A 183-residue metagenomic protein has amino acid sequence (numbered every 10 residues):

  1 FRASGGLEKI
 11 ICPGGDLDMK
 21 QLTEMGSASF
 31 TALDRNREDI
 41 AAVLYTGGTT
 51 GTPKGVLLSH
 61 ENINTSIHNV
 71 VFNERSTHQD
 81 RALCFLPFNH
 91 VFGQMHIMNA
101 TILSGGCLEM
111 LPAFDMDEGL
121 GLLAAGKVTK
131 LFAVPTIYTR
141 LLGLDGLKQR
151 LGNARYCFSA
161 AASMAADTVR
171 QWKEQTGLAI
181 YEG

Functional and structural regions predicted by a protein language model:
F1-R37: ANL superfamily adenylate-forming
C12, S27-Y45, T52, R75-R81: Conserved pre-ATP/AMP-binding loop-to-beta segment of ANL
M19-K20, M25, E38, H60-E61 (+2 more regions): Structural detector for helix-capping/boundary residues
I40, T46-T49, A82, F88 (+4 more regions): Conserved S/T- and glycine-rich ATP-binding loop of Class I adenylate-forming
A41-H68: Conserved AMP-binding A3 loop
N64-R81, F88-K130, L144: Conserved AMP-binding/adenylation subdomain of ANL enzymes
D115, I137-Y138, M164: Alpha-helix capping/helix-boundary segments
V128-A133, L142-G183: Gly/Ser/Thr-rich phosphate-binding loop
